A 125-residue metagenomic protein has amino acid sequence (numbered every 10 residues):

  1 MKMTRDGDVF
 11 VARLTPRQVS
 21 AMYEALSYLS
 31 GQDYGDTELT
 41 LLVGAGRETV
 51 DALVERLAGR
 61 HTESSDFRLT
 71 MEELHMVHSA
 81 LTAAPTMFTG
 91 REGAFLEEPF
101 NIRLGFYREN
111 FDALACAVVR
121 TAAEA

Functional and structural regions predicted by a protein language model:
M1-A125: Positively charged, low-complexity terminal tracts and the immediately adjacent first secondary-structure elements
